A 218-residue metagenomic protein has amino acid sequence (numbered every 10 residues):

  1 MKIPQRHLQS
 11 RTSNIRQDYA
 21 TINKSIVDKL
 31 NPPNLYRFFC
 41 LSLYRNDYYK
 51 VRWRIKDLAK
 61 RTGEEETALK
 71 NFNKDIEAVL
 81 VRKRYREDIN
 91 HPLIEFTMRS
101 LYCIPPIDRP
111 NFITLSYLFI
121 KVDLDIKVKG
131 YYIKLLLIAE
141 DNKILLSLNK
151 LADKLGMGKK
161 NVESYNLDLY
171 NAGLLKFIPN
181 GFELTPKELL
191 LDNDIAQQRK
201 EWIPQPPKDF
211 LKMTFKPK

Functional and structural regions predicted by a protein language model:
M1-K218: Electropositive, intrinsically flexible nucleic-acid-contacting patches
